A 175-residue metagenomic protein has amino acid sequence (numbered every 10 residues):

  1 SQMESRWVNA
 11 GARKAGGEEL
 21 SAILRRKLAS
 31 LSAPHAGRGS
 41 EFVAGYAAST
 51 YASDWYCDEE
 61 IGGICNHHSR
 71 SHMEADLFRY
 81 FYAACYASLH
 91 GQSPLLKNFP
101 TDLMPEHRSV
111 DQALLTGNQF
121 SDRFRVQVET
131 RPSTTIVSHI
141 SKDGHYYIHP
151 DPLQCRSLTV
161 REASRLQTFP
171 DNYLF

Functional and structural regions predicted by a protein language model:
S1-F175: C-terminal target-recognition/interaction regions appended to catalytic cores
